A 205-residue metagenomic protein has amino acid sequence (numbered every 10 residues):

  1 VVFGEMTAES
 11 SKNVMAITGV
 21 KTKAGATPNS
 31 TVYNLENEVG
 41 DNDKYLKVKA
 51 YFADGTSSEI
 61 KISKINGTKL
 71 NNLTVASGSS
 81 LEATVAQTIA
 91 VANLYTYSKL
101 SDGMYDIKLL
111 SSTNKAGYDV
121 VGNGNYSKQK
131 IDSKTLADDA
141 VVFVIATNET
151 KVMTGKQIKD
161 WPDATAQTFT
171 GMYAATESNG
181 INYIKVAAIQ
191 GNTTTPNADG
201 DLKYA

Functional and structural regions predicted by a protein language model:
V1-A205: ...the same signal can extend to comparable exposed beta-sheet modules with similar sequence chemistry even outside
